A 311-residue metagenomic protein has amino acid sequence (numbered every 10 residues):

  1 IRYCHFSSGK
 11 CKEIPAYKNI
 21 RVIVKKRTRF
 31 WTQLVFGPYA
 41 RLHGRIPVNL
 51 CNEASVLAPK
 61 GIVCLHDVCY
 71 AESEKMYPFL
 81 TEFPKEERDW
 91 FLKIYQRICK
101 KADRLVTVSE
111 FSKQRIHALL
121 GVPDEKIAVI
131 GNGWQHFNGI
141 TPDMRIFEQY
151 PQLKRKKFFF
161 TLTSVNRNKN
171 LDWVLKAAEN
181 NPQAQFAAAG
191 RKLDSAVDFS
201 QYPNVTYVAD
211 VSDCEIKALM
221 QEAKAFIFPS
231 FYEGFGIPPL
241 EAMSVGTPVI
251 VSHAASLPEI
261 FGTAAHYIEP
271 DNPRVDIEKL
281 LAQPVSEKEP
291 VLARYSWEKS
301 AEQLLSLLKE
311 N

Functional and structural regions predicted by a protein language model:
I1-N311: Carbohydrate transferase catalytic cores enriched for Leloir-type hexosyltransferases
